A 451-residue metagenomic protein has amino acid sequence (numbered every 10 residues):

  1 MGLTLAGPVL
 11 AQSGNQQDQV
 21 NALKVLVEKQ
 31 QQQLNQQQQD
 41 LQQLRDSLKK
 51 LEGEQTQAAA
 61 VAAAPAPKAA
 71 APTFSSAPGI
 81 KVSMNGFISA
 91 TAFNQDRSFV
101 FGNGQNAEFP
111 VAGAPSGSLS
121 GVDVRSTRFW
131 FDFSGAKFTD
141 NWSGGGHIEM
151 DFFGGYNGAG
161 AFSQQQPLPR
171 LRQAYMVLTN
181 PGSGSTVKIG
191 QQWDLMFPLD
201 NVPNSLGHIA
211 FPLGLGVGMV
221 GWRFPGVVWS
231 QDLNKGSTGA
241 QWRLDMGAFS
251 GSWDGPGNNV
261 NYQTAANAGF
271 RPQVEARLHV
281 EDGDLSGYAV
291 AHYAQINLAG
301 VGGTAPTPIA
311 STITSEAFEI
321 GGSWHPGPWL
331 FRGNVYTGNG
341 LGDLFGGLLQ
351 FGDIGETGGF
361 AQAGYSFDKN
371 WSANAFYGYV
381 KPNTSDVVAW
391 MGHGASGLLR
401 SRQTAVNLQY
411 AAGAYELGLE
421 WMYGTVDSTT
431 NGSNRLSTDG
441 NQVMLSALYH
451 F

Functional and structural regions predicted by a protein language model:
M1-T4: Bacterial N-terminal signal peptides
G7-F101: N-terminal periplasmic/intermembrane-space "pro-region" immediately following the signal or transit peptide
A69-W253, F270-R271, E275, H279-S286 (+4 more regions): Outer membrane beta-barrel
S98-N103, N157-P167, D200-G207, D254-F270 (+4 more regions): Outer-membrane beta-barrel translocator domains and adjoining extracellular loop/strand segments of Gram-negative
S118-V124, Q166-L168, G218-G221, A266-R271 (+6 more regions): Short sequence motifs at beta-strands and strand-loop junctions characteristic of Gram-negative outer-membrane
S143-G154, M246-S250, A289-Q295, F345 (+2 more regions): Transmembrane beta-strand segments that form the barrel wall of outer-membrane beta-barrel proteins
G269, A276, V280-L398, R402: Detector for outer-membrane/organellar transmembrane beta-barrel domains, recognizing the amphipathic beta-strand
Y410-A412, T438-F451: Outer-membrane beta-barrel "beta-signal"
